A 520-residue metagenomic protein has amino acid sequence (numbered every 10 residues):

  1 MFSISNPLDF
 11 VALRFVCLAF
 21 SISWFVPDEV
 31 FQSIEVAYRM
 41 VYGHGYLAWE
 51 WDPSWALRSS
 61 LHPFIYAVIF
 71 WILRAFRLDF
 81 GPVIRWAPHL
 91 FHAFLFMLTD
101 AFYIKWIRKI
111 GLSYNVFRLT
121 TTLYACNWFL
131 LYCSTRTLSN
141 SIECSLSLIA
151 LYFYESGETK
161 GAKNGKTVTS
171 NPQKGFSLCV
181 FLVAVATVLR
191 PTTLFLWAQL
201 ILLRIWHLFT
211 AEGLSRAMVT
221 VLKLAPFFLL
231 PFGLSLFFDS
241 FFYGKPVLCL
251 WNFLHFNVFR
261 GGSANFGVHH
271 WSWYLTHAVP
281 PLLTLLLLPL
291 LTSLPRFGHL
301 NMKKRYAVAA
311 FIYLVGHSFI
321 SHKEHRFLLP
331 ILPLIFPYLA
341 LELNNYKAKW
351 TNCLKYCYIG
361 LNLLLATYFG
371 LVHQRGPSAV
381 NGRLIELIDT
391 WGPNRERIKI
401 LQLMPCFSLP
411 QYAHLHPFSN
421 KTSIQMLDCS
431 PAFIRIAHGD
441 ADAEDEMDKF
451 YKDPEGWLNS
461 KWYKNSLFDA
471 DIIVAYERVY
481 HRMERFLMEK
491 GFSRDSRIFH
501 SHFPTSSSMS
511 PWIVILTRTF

Functional and structural regions predicted by a protein language model:
F10-V11, L229, G233, F297-G298 (+3 more regions): Signature aromatic-anchored transmembrane alpha helix within multi-pass, membrane-resident enzymes that catalyze glycan
F15-A19, T120-S134, F153, G165-P191 (+2 more regions): Membrane-interface alpha helices of multi-pass inner-membrane proteins
V26, Y132-I142, T192, E324-H325: Short acidic/glycine- and proline-prone juxtamembrane loop motifs at membrane-interface regions of multi-pass membrane
W86-N115, I149: Transmembrane-helix motifs of polytopic, lipid-linked glycan transferases
F102-K105, L123, L130, I142-K166 (+1 more regions): Specific aromatic-rich, kink-prone transmembrane helix
Y152-V183, F195-F232, L294, P337: Perimembrane helix-loop-helix junctions
L208, T276-M302, L314: Hydrophobic, aromatic-rich transmembrane alpha-helices and their immediate juxtamembrane boundary segments
T351-E477, F499-H500, S510: Membrane-embedded, lumen/periplasm-facing catalytic core of multi-pass transferases that use lipid-linked donors
